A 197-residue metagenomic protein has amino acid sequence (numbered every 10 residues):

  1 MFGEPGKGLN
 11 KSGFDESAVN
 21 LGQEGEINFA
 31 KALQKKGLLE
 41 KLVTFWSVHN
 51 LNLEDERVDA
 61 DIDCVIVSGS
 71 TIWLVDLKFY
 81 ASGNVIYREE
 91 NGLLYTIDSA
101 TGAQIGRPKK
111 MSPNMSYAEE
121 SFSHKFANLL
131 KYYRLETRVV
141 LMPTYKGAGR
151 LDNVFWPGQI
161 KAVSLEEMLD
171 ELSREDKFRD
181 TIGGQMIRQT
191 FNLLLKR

Functional and structural regions predicted by a protein language model:
M1-A60, V67-I72, K78-R88, L93-R197: Surface-exposed interaction regions that form or flank ligand-binding interfaces
